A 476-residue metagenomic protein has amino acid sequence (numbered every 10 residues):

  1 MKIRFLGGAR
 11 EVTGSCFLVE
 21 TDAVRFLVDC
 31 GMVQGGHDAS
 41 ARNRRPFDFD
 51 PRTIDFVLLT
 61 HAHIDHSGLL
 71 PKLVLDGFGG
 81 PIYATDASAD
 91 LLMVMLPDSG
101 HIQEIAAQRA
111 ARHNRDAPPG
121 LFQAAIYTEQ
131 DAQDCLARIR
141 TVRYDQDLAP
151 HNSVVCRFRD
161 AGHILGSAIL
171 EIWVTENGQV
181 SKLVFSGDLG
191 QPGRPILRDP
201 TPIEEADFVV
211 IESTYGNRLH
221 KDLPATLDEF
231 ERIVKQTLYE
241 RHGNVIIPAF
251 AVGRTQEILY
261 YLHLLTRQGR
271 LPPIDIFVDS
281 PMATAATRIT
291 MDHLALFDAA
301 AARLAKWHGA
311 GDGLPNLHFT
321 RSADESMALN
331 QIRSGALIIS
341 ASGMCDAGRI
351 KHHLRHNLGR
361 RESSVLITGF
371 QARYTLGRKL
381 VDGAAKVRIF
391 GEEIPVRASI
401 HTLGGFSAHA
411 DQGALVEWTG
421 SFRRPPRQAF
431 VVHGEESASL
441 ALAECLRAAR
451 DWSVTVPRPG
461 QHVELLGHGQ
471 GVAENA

Functional and structural regions predicted by a protein language model:
M1-R52, D134-R198, D324-Q331, L337 (+4 more regions): Core dinuclear metal-dependent hydrolase active-site scaffold
A9-E11, T21-G80, A84-R138, L189-R198 (+2 more regions): Pre-active-site segment of Zn-dependent metallo-hydrolases
G14, G36, S67-G68, M93 (+10 more regions): Short helix/loop capping segments that flank catalytic or ligand/cofactor-binding pockets
C30, I54-H63, L70, I82-T85 (+10 more regions): Active-site neighborhood of phospho(di)ester-bond hydrolases with catalytic His/Asp-centered motifs
P97-I102, Q108-R109, A225-L227, L262-L265 (+3 more regions): Short secondary-structure boundary/capping segments
S99-I164, L294-R333: Metallo-beta-lactamase
I169, G190-D279, S364-G369, V387-S453: Cap/insert and terminal regions of metallo-dependent hydrolase folds
E231-Y374, R388, A448: Hard-cation-handling environments
